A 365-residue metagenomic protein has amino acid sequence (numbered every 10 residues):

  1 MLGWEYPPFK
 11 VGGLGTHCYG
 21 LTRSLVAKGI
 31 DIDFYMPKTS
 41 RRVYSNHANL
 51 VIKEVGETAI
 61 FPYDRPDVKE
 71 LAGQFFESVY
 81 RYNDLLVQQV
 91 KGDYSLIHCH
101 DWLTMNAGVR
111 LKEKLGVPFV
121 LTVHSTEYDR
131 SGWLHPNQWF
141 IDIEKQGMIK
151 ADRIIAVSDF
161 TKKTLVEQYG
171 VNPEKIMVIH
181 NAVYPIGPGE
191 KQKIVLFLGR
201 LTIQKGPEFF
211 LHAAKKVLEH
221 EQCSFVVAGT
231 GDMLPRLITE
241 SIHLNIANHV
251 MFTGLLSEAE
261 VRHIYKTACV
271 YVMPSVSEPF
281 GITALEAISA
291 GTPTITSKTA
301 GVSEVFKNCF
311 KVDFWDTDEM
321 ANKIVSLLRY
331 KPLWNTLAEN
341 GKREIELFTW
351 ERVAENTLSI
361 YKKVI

Functional and structural regions predicted by a protein language model:
T16, K193-E221, D232-P235: A conserved mid-protein helix/loop that constitutes part of the nucleotide-sugar donor-binding site
S24, D31-K91: A conserved catalytic-core segment of Leloir-type glycosyltransferases
P118-V120, Y128-Q146: Nucleotide-sugar donor phosphate/pyrophosphate-binding loop at the beta->alpha transition of glycosyltransferases
F160, I179-A182: Carbohydrate-associated surface elements
L255-L256, H263-A268: Short alpha-helical donor nucleotide-sugar binding micro-motif in glycosyltransferases
V276: Aromatic "clamp/platform" in nucleotide-sugar-dependent glycosyltransferases that forms part of the donor/acceptor
P293-T296: Short hydrophobic beta-strand element within catalytic cores of glycosyltransferases and related nucleotide-activated
C309-D318, S326-K331: Conserved acidic donor-binding segment of nucleotide-sugar-dependent glycosyltransferases
